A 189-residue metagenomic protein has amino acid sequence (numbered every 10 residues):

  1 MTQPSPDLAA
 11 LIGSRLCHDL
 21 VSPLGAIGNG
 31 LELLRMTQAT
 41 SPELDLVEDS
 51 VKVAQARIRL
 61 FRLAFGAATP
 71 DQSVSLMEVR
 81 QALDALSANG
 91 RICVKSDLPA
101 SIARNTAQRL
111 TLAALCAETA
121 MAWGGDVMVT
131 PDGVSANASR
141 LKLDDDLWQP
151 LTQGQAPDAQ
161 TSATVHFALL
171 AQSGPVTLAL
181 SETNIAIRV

Functional and structural regions predicted by a protein language model:
M1-L8: Conserved signal-transmission helix
L8-I12, L16-D19, A39, E43-L46 (+3 more regions): Non-transmembrane, amphipathic alpha-helical segments
A10-A39, R104-T130, H166-S173: Conserved ATP-binding N-box helix of the HATPase_c
P42-C93: Conserved DHp (HisKA) dimerization/phosphotransfer helix of two-component histidine kinases, i.e., the long coiled-coil
K95-I102: Conserved catalytic submotifs in the C-terminal HATPase_c
D132-F167, V189: Glycine-rich/acidic phosphate-handling loop/turn and adjacent ATP-lid/helix of nucleotide-binding kinase/ATPase domains
G174-S181: Glycine-rich ATP-binding loops of the HATPase_c
S181-R188: Glycine-rich nucleotide-binding loop
